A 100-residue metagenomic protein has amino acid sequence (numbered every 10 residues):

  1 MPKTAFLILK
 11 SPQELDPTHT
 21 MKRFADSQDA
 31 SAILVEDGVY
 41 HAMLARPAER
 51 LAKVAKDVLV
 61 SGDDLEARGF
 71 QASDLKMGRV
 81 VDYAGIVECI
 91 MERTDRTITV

Functional and structural regions predicted by a protein language model:
K3-P17, V35-H41: Short, glycine-rich nucleotide/cofactor-binding loops
P12-Q28, A32: Histidine-anchored nucleotide/phosphate-binding helix
T20-D26, A48-R50, L75: Short, solvent-exposed amphipathic alpha-helical segments in soluble enzyme and RNA/protein-processing domains
Q28, A55, T94-D95: Short, well-ordered alpha-helix to beta-strand connector turns
A30-E36, D57-D64: Short internal beta-strands
G38-K53: N-terminal beta-loop-helix "entrance" segment that forms/cooperates in small-molecule cofactor or anionic ligand
D64-F70: Conserved phosphate/oxyanion-binding catalytic-loop motifs
F70-V100: C-terminal structural segments of small proteins and small subunits
